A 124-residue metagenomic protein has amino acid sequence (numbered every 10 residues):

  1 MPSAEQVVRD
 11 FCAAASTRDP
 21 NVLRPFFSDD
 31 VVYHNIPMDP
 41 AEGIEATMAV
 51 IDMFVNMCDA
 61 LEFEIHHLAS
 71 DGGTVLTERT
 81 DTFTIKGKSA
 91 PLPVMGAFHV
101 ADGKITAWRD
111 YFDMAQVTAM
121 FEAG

Functional and structural regions predicted by a protein language model:
M1-P25, D29, G124: Short, low-complexity N-terminal intrinsically disordered segments enriched in polar/charged residues
P20-G72: A solvent-exposed, acidic/Ser-Thr-rich amphipathic alpha-helical stretch
I51, F63-L68, T80-D81, P93-F98: Hydrophobic/aromatic beta-strand elements that line small-molecule binding cavities or substrate pockets in beta-rich
L76, A90-L92: Anionic, Ser/Thr-rich low-complexity intrinsically disordered regions
T77-I85: Short beta-strand segments that buttress and anchor functional surface loops
G87-S89, V117-E122: A short, polar/proline- and glycine-enriched secondary-structure boundary/capping micro-motif
A97-A119: Short beta-strand edge/turn micro-motifs at domain boundaries
